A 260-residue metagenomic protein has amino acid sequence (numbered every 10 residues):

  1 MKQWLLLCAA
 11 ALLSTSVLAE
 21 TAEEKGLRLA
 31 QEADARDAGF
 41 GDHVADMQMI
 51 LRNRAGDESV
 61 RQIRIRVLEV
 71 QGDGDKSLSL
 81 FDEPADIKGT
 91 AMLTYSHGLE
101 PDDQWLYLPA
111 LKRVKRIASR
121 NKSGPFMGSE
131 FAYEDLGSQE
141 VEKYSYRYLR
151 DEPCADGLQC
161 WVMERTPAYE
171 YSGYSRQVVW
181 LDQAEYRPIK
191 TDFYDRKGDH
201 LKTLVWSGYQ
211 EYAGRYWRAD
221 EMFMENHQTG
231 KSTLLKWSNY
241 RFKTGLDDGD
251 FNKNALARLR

Functional and structural regions predicted by a protein language model:
M1-C8: Bacterial N-terminal signal peptides that target proteins for export
S14-S16: N-terminal signal peptide c-region/cleavage motif recognized by signal peptidases
A19-E20, E24, E142-L158: Long, terminal "pre-/pro-" and other extracytoplasmic accessory regions that lie outside the mature folded/catalytic
T21-A110: N-terminal mature ectodomain segment of secretory-pathway/periplasmic proteins
M47-M49, I65, S79, Y146 (+3 more regions): Preference for bulky hydrophobic residues occupying beta-strand positions in well-ordered beta-sheet regions
I65-E69, R147-C154, S207-Y209: Short amphipathic beta-strand and strand-loop transition segments with alternating hydrophobic
D82, L93-Y95, D103-Y107, R113-I117 (+2 more regions): Gly/Pro-enriched, hydrophobic low-complexity segments that function as extracytoplasmic propeptides/linkers
L259-R260: Short, solvent-exposed mixed-charge patches
